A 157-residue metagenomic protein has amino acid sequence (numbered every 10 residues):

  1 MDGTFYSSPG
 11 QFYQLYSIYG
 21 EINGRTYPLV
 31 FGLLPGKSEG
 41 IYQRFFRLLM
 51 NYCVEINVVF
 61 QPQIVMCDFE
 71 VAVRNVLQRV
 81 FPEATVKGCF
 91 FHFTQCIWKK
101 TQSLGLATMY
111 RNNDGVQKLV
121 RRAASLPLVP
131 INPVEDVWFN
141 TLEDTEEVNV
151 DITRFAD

Functional and structural regions predicted by a protein language model:
M1-S7: Two-metal-ion RNase H-like nuclease active-site motif
T4, E21-N23, F31-G36, F69-V71 (+1 more regions): An acidic- and aromatic-residue-enriched active-site/binding cleft used to recognize and process polar
S7-P9, R25-P28, S38-Y42, A72-N75 (+1 more regions): Eukaryotic short linear interaction motifs
P9-Y27, L34-P35: Short conserved beta-strand segments at catalytic cores or DNA/RNA-binding microdomains of nucleic-acid binding
G10, F31-V58: Active-site beta-loop-alpha junctions of metal-dependent nucleic acid enzymes, especially the RNase H-like/DDE
G24, R47, A156-D157: Active-site-proximal helix/loop capping residues that flank conserved catalytic or ligand/cofactor
C53-D157: Extended amphipathic alpha-helical interaction segments
